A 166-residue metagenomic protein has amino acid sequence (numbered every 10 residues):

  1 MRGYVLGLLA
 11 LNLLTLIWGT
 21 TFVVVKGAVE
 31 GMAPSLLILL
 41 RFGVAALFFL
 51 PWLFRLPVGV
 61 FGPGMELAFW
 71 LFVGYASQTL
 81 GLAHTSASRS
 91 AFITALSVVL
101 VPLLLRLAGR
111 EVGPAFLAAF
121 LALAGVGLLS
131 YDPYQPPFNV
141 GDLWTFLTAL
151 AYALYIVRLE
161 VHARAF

Functional and structural regions predicted by a protein language model:
R2-L8, G31-S35, L39, L56-G62 (+2 more regions): Juxtamembrane helix-entry segments on the extracytoplasmic side of multipass membrane proteins
N12-T15, L67-F72, A95, T145-A153: Residue-level hotspots within the lipid-embedded alpha helices of multi-pass solute transporters
T15-A45, L80, S86-R89, L154-F166: Juxtamembrane helix-loop-helix junctions in multi-pass membrane proteins
I17, T21-F22, L50-T94, L128: Specific transmembrane alpha-helical segments of multi-pass solute transporters/efflux pumps, especially DMT/EamA
T20, V24-G27, G31, V44-V60 (+1 more regions): Membrane-interface helix-cap regions at the ends of transmembrane helices in multi-pass membrane proteins
G43, F49, L71, L96 (+3 more regions): Hydrophobic transmembrane alpha-helices of multi-pass small-molecule transport proteins
A46-F49, V101-P102, P137-F166: Transmembrane alpha-helical segments that form core, pore/gating elements of small-molecule transporters/exporters
V58-G64, A91-T94, L107-L128, F138-W144: Loop-to-transmembrane alpha-helix entry segments
